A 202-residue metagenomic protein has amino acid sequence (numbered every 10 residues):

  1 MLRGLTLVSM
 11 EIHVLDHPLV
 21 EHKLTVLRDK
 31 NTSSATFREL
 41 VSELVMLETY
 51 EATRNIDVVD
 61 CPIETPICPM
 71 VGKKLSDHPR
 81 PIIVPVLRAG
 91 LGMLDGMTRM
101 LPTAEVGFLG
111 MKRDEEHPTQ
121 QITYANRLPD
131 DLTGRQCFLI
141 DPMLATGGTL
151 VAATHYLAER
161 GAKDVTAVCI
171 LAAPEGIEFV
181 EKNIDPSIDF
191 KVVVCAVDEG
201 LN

Functional and structural regions predicted by a protein language model:
M1-N202: PRPP-associated nucleotide enzymes
